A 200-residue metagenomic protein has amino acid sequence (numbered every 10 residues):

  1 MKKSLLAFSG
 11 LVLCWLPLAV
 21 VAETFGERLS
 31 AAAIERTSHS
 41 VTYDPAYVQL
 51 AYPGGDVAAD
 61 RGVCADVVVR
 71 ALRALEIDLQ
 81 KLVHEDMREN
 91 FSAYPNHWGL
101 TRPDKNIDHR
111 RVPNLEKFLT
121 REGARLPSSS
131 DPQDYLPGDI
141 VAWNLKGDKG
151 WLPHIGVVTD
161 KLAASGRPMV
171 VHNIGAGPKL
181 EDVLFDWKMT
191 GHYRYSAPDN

Functional and structural regions predicted by a protein language model:
M1-S9: Bacterial N-terminal signal peptides that target proteins for export
V20-A22: Boundary at the C-terminal end of the N-terminal hydrophobic targeting segment
F25, L29, D60-V67, A71 (+6 more regions): Stable alpha-helical elements in mature extracytoplasmic
F25-S30, R88-V170: ...with weaker cross-activation on analogous glycine-rich loops/strands in unrelated enzymes
I34, S38, V69-I77, H84 (+2 more regions): Sec-exported extracytoplasmic/periplasmic mature domains
P45-A65, D78-R102: Acidic helix-start/capping segments at beta-turn-to-alpha-helix junctions
G166-N200: Low-complexity, Gly/Ser/Thr/Pro-rich intrinsically disordered linker/tail segments
